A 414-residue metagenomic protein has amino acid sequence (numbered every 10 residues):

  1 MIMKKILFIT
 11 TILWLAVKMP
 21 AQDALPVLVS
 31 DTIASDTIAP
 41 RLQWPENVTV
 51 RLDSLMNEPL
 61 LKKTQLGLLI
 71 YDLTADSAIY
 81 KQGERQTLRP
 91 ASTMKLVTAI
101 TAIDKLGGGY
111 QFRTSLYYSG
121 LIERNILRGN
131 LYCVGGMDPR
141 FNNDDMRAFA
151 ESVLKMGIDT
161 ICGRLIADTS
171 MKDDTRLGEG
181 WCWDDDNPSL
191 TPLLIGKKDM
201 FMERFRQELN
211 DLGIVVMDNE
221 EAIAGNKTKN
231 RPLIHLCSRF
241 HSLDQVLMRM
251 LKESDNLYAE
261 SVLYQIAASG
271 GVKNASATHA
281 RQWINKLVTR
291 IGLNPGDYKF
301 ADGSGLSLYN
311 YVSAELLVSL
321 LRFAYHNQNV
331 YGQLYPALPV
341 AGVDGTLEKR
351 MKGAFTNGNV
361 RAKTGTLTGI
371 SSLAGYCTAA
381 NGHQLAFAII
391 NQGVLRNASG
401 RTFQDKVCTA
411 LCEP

Functional and structural regions predicted by a protein language model:
M1-T32, T37: Bacterial Sec-dependent N-terminal signal peptides
Q22-T74, Y80-T87, E151-G157, E413: Beta-lactamase-like hydrolase cores
A34-Q43, K81-P90, L131-R140, A150 (+7 more regions): Second-shell loop/turn segments in exported
D76, P90-G108, L165, R204-F205 (+2 more regions): Active-site SXXK
Q111-K172, W181-P188, I195: Active-site-adjacent, His/Asp/Glu-enriched structural segments that form or flank metal-binding and acid/base networks
Y132, A148, M171-I214, S238 (+1 more regions): A conserved catalytic-loop motif detector
D199-Y335: A small/polar active-site loop signature that marks catalytic segments
K299-P414: C-terminal soluble interaction/assembly domains
